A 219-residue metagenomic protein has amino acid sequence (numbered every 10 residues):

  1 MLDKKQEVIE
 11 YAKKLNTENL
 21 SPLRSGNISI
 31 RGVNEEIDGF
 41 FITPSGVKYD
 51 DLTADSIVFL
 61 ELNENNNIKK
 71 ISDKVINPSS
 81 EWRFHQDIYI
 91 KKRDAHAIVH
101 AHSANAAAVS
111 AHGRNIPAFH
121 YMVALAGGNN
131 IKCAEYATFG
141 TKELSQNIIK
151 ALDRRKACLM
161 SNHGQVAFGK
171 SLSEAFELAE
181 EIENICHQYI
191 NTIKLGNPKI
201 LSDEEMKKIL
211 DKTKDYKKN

Functional and structural regions predicted by a protein language model:
M1-N219: Glycine-rich flexible loops
